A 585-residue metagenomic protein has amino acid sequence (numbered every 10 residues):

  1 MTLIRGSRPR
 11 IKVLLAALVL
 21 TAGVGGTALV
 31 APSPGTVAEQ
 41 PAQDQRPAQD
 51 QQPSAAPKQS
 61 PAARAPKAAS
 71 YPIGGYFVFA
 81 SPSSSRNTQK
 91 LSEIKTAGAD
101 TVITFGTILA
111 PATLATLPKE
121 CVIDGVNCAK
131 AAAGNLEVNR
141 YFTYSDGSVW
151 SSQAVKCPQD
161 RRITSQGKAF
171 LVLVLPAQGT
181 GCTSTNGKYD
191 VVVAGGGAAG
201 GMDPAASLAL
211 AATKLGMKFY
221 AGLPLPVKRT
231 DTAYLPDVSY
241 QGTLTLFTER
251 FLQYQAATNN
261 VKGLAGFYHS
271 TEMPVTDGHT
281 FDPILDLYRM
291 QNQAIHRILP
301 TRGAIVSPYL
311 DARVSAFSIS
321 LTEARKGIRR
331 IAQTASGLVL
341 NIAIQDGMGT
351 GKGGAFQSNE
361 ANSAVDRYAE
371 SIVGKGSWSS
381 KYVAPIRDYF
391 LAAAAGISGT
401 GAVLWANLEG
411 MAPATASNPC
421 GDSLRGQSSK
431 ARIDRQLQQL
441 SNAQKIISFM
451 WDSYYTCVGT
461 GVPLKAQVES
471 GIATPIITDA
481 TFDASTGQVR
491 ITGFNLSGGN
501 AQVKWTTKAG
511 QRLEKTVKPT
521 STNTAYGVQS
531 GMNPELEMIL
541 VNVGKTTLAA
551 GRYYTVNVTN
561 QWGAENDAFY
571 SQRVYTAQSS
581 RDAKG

Functional and structural regions predicted by a protein language model:
R5-G6, K12-L14, V24-R64, G585: C-terminal region of N-terminal signal peptides and the immediate post-cleavage residues of exported proteins
E39, P61-G98: N-terminal carbohydrate-binding accessory modules
S81-N87, I94-H279, L310-S318, D346-Q357 (+1 more regions): Aromatic-lined carbohydrate-binding surfaces of glycoside hydrolases
S83, K90, I94-L114, Y144 (+2 more regions): Substrate-binding cleft of secreted/luminal carbohydrate-active enzymes
E249-R250, H279-R313, R325-K326, A335-L338 (+2 more regions): Active-site neighborhood of glycoside hydrolase catalytic domains
P308-A312, F356-Q357, L464-S485, Q578-G585: Short, compositionally biased P/S/T/A/G/V-rich stretches that sit at domain boundaries
Q488-S497: A short glycine/threonine-centered beta-strand motif
S497-T507, L513-G585: Ser/Thr/Pro-rich low-complexity tracts
